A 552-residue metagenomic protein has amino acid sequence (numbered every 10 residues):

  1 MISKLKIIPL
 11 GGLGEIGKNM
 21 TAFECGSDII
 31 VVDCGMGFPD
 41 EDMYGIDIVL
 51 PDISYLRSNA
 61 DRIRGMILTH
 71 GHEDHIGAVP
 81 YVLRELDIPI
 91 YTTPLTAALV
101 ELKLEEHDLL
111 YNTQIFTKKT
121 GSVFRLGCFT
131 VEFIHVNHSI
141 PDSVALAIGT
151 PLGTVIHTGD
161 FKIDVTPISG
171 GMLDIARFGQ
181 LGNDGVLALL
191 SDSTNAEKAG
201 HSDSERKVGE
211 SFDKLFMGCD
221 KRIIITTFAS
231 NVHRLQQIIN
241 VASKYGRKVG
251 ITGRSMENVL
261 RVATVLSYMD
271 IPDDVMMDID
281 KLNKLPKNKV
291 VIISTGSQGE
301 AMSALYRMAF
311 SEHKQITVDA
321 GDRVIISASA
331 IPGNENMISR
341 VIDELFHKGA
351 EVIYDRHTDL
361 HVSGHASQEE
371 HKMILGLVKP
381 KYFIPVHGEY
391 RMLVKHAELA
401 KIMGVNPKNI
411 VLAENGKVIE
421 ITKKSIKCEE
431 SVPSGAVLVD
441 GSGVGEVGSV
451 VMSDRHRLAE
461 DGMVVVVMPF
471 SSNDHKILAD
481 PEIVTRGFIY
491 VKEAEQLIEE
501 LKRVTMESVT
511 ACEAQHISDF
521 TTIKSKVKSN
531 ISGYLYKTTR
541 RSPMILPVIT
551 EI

Functional and structural regions predicted by a protein language model:
M1-I67, H72-K284, S303-T317, N336-R340: His/Asp/Glu-rich metal-coordinating catalytic cores of metallo-dependent phosphodiesterases/hydrolases acting on
L13, G37-E41, G45, R62-I63 (+5 more regions): A glycine- and charged-residue-rich anion-binding loop/surface
P89, I384, L546-P547: Short glycine-rich phosphate-binding loop at a beta-alpha junction
L104, A400, L535: Conserved hydrophobic residues forming the short capping helix/wall of the S-adenosyl-L-methionine
K119, E414, R541-I545: Short Gly/Ser/Thr- and Asp/Glu-enriched loop/turn motifs at secondary-structure junctions
C128, S143-A145, D461-V465, I545: Broad gene-expression machinery/nucleic-acid interaction feature
E197-S327, I331-R356, L360-P380, I384-L497 (+3 more regions): Hard-cation-handling environments
H516-I552: C-terminal tails and terminal domains of large nucleic-acid-associated and other macromolecular-machine proteins
